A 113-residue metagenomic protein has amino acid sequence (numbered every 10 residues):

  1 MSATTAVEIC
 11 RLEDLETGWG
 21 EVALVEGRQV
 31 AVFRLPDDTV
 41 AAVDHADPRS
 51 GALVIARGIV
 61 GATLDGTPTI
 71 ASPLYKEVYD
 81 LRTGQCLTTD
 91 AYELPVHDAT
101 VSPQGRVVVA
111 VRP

Functional and structural regions predicted by a protein language model:
M1-T67, D80-L81, E93-P113: N-terminal pre-ligand scaffold of iron-sulfur
D47, S72-Y75: Short cysteine clusters
T89: Flexible, gly/pro- and Lys/Arg-enriched active-site loops
